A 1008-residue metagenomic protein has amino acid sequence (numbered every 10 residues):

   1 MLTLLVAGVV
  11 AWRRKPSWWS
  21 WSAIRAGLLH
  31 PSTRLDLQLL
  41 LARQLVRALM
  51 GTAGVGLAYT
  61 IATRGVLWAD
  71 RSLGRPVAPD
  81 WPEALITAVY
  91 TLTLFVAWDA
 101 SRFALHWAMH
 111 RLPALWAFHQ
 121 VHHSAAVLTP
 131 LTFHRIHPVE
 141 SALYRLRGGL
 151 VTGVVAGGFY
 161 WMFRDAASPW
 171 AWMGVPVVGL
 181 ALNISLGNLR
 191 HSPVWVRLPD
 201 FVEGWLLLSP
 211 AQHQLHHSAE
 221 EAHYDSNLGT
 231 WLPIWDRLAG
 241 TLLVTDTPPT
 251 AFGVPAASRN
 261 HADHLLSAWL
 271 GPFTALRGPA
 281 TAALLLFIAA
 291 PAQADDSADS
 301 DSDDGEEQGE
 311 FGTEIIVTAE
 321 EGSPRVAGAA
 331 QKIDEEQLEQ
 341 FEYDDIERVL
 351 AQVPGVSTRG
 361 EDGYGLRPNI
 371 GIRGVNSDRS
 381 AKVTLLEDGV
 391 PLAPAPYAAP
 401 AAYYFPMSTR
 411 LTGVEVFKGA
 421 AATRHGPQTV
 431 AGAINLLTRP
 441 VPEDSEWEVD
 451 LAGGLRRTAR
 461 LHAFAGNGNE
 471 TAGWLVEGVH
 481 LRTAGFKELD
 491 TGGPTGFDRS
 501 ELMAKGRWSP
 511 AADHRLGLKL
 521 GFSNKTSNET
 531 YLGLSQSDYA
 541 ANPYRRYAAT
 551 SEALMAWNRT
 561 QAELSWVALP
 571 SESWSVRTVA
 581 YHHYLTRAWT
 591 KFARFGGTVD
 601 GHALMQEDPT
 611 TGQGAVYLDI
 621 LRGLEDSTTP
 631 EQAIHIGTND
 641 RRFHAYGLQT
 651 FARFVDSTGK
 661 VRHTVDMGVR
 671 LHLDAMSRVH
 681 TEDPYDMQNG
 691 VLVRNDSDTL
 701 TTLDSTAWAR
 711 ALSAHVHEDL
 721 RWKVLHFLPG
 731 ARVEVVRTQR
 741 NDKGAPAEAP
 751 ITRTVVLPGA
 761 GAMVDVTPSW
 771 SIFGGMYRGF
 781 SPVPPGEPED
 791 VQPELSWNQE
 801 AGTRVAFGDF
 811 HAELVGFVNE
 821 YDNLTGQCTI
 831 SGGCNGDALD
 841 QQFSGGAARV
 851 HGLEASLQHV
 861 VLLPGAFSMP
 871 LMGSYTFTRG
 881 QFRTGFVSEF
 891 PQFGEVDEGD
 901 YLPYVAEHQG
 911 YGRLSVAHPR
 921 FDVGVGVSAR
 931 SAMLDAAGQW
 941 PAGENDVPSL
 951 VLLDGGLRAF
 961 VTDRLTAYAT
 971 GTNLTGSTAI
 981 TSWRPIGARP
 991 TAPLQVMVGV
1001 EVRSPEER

Functional and structural regions predicted by a protein language model:
F311-D344, L366-N369: N-terminal periplasmic "start-of-domain" segments of outer-membrane beta-barrel proteins
E347, A351-V390, P394: Extracytoplasmic beta-strand/coil segments of soluble accessory domains associated with Gram-negative outer-membrane
V390-K418: Short acidic/polar hinge/loop motifs at secondary-structure boundaries that mediate gating or recognition
A421, A433, L437-N467, G478: Short strand-turn segments of transmembrane beta-barrel domains in outer membranes, especially the first one or two
G453-R482, T491-T530, L554-P570: Transmembrane beta-barrel wall of Gram-negative outer-membrane proteins
G466, R507-S509, G521, M763 (+2 more regions): Conserved C-terminal beta-signal and adjacent last beta-strands/turns of outer-membrane beta-barrel proteins
L569, S575-A593, D765, S771-G775 (+5 more regions): Membrane-embedded beta-barrel scaffold of Gram-negative outer-membrane proteins
F654, R721-F727, V736, V818 (+2 more regions): Gram-negative outer-membrane beta-barrel transporters
